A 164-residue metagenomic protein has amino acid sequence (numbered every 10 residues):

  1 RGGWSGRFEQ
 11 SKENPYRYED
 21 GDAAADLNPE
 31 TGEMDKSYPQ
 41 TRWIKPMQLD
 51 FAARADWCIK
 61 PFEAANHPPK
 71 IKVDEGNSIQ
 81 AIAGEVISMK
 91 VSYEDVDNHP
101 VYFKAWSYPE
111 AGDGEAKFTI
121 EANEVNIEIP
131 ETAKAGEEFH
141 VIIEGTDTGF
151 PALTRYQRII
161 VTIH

Functional and structural regions predicted by a protein language model:
R1-F62: A post-motif C-terminal structural segment
F62-N77, V101, A116: Proline-centered linker/hinge motifs at extracellular inter-domain junctions
I79-E85: Short, solvent-exposed loop/linker segments at the N-terminal edge of repeated beta-sheet extracellular domains
Y93-D97, P109, D147: Extracellular acidic, Ser/Thr/Pro-rich low-complexity tracts
N98-K104: Solvent-exposed loop segments of extracellular immunoglobulin-like
S107-P130, K134: Low-complexity "stalk/linker" and mucin-like segments enriched in Ser/Thr/Pro/Ala/Gly
T146-A152: Short, solvent-exposed loop/turn segments at the edges of extracellular beta-sandwich modules
A152-I159: Extracellular and select intracellular beta-sandwich modules with Ser/Thr-enriched, small-residue motifs on
